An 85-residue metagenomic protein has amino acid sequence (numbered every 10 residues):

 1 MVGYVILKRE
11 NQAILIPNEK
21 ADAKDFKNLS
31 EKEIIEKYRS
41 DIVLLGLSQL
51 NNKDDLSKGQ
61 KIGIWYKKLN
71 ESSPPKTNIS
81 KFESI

Functional and structural regions predicted by a protein language model:
M1-A23, Q49-I85: Short, flexible, surface-exposed loop segments at domain boundaries
N28-K53: Beta-strand/loop nucleic-acid-binding surfaces
